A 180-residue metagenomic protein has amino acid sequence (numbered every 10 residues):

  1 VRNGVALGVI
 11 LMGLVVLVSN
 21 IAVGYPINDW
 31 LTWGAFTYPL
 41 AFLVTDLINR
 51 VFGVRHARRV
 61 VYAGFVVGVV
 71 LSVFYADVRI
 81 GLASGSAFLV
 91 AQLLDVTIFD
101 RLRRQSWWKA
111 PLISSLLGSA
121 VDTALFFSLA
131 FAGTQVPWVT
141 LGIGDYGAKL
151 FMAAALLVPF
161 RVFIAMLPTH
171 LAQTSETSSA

Functional and structural regions predicted by a protein language model:
V1-F52: Hydrophobic transmembrane alpha-helices
V5-V9, R55-V66, S106-I113: Cytoplasmic-side transmembrane-helix entry/capping segments in multi-pass membrane proteins
V16, G64-G68, S119: Residue-level recognition of pore/gate-forming positions within transmembrane alpha-helices of multi-pass
V16-G24, L71-Y75, F126, A130 (+1 more regions): Structural signal for membrane-spanning alpha-helices in multi-pass inner-membrane proteins, emphasizing helix cores
I21-G24, N28-W33, G68-A87: Interfacial aromatic-anchored transmembrane helix boundaries in multi-pass membrane proteins
L43-R55, V96-R103: C-terminal ends of transmembrane helices
A63-S72, Q92: Small-polar-interrupted transmembrane alpha-helices in polytopic inner-membrane proteins
G81-S179: Membrane-embedded alpha-helical hairpins and interfacial helices in multi-pass inner-membrane proteins
